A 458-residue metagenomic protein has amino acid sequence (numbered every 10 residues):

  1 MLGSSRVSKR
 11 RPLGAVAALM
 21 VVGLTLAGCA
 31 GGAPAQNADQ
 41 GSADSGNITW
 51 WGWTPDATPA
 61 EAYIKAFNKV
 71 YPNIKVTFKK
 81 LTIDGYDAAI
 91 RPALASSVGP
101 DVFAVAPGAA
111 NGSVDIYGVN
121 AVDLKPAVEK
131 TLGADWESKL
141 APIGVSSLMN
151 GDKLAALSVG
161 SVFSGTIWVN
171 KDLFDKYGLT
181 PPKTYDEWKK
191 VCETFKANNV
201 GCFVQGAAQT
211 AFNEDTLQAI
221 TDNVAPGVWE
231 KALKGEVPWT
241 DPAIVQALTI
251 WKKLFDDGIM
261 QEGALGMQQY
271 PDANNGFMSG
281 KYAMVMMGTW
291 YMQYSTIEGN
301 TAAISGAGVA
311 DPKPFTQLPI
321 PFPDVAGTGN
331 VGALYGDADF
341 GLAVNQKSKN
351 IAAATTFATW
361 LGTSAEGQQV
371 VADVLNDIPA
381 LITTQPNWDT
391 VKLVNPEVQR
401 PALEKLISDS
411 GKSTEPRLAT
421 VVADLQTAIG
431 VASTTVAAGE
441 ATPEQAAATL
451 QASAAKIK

Functional and structural regions predicted by a protein language model:
M1-I48, K69, K176, Q445-A448 (+1 more regions): Short, low-complexity disordered leader/linker segments with a strong preference for bacterial N-terminal type II
A43-P55, I74-K79, V102, A155 (+1 more regions): Short, well-ordered beta-strand elements
W53, I250-N350: Extracytoplasmic/periplasmic substrate-binding proteins
A66-L140, K176-K183, A283-M284, A302: Extracytoplasmic "Venus flytrap"/periplasmic binding protein-like
A110-S164, T216, P312-I320: Hinge/lid segment of periplasmic solute-binding proteins
D123-L140, V224-Q246, N300, S305-K313 (+2 more regions): Short, solvent-exposed loop/beta-turn-alpha elements that line the ligand-binding surface or hinge of extracytoplasmic
S158, A232, A380-Q385, N395-S453: C-terminal capping/gating helix-and-loop segments adjacent to ligand/active sites or protein-protein/ligand interfaces
T194-F195, K234-L265: Glycine-centered hinge/linker elements that transmit conformational signals in sensory and ligand-binding systems
